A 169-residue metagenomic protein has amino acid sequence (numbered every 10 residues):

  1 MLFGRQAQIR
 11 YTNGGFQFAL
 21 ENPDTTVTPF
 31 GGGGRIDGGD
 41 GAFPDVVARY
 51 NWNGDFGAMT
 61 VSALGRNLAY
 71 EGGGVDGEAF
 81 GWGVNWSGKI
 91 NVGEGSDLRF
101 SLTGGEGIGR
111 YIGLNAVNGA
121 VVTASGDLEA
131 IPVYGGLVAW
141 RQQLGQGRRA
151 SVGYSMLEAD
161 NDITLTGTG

Functional and structural regions predicted by a protein language model:
M1, G41, E106-R110: Flexible, active-site-adjacent loop/turn segments at secondary-structure boundaries
M1-L2, G38-D40, L128-E129: Short Gly/Pro-enriched turn/cap motifs at secondary-structure boundaries
M1-T25: Glycine/proline-centered hinge or cleavage motifs at structural transition points of membrane proteins
L2-G4, Y11, G41, N53 (+1 more regions): Extracellular/periplasmic catalytic domains that process cell-envelope and extracellular macromolecules
R5-I9, G14, P44-A48, W82-W86 (+1 more regions): Hydrophobic, lipid-facing positions within transmembrane beta-strands of outer-membrane proteins
Q17-E21, T26-G73: Internal metal/ion-chelating core segments
G54-G169: Detector for outer-membrane/organellar transmembrane beta-barrel domains, recognizing the amphipathic beta-strand
